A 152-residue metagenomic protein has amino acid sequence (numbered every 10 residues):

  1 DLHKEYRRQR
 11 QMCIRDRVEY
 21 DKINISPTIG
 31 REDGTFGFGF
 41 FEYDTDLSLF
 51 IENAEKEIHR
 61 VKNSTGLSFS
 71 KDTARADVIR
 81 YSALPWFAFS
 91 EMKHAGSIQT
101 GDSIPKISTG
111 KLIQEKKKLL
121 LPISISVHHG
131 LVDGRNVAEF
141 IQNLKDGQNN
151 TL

Functional and structural regions predicted by a protein language model:
D1-I14: Single conserved hydrophobic/aromatic residue that forms the stacking wall/gate of nucleotide- or nucleobase-binding
Q11, R15-I23, V78-Y81, P105 (+1 more regions): Gly/Ser/Thr-rich phosphate-binding loops and adjoining beta-strand/alpha-helix segments that form adenosine-phosphate
R17-E19, K71-A74, E115: A short beta-turn/loop motif at secondary-structure boundaries
D21-T45, L120-S126: Acyl/amide activation-and-transfer machinery of modular secondary-metabolite enzymes
R31-F87: Helical lid/core segments from catalytic subdomains that handle acyl or acyl-like groups
R60-T65, F69, I107, V127 (+1 more regions): Plant-skewed but cross-kingdom recognition/interaction modules and surfaces
A76-L84, A88-L120: Flexible, Gly/Pro-enriched loop and linker segments at secondary-structure and domain junctions
K118-L152: C-terminal structured interaction module
